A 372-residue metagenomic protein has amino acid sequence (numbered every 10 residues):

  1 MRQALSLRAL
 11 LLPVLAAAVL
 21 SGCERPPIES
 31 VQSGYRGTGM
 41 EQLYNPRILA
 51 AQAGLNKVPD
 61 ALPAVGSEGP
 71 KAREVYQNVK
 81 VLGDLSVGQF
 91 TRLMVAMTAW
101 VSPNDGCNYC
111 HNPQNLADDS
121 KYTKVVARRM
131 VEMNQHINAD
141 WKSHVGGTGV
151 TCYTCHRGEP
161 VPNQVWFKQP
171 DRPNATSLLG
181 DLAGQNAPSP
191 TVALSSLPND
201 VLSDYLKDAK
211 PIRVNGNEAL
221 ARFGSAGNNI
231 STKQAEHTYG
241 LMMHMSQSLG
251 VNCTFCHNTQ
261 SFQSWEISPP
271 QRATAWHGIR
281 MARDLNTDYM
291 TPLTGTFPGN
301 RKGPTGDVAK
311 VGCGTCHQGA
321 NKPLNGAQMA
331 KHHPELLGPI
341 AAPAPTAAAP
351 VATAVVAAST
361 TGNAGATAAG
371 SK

Functional and structural regions predicted by a protein language model:
R2-Y109, Q114-K372: N-terminal export/targeting leaders of redox proteins
